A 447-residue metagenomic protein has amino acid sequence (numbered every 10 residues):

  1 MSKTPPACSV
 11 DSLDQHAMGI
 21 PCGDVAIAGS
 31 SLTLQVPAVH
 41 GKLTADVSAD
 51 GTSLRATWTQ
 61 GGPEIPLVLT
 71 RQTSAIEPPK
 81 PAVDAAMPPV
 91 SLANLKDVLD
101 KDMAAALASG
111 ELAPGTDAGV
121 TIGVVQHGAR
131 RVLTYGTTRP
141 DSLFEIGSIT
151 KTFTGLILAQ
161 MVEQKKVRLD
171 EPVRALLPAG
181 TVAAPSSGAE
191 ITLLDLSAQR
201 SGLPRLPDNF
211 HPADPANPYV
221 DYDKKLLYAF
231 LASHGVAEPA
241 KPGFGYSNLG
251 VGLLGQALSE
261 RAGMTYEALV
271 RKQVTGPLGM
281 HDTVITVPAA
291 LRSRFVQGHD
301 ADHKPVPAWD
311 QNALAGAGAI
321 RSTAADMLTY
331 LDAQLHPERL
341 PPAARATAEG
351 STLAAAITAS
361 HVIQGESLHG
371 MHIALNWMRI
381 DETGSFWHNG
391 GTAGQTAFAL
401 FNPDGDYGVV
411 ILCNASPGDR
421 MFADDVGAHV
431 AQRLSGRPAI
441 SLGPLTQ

Functional and structural regions predicted by a protein language model:
M1, V25, A45, H299 (+2 more regions): A structural signal for short hydrophobic beta-strand segments in well-ordered beta-sheet cores
M1-S48, S53-I65: Central antiparallel beta-sheet cores of small beta-barrel/beta-sandwich binding domains
V25, L196-S197, A229-L231, H299 (+3 more regions): A generic structural signal for nonpolar/aromatic side chains embedded in well-ordered alpha-helices
G51-S53, T57-L133, D141, S259-M264 (+3 more regions): Catalytic loop of the DD-peptidase/beta-lactamase superfamily, centered on the K-T-G motif and neighboring
L112-A118, Q126, T138-N248, M264 (+1 more regions): Active-site-proximal loop and beta-strand segments within enzyme catalytic domains
T154-G155, G250-G255, L328: Well-ordered alpha-helical segments within folded domains of soluble proteins
A189, G250, T323-D326: An acidic site on a long C-lobe helix of protein kinase domains
